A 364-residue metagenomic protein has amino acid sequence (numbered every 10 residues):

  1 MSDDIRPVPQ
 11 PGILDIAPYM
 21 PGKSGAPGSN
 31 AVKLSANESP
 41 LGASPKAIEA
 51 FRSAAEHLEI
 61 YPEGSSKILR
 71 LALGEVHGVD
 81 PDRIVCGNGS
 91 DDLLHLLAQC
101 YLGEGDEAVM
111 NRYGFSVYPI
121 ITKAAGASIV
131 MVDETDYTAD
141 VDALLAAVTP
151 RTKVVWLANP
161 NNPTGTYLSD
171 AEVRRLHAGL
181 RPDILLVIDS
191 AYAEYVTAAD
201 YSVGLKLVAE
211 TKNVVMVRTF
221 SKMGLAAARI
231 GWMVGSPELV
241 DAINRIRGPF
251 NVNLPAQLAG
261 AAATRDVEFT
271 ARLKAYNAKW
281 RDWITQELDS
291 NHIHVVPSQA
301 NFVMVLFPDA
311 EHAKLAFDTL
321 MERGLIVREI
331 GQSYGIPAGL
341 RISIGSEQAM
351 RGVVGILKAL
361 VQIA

Functional and structural regions predicted by a protein language model:
M1-I60, E75: N-terminal "arm"/small-domain region of PLP-dependent enzymes with the aminotransferase-like
S66-E107, A310: Phosphate-binding glycine-rich loop
C100-L157: PLP-dependent aminotransferase-like
K123, V141-P150, P163-L186, S190-M223: Active-site pre-lysine segment of PLP-dependent enzymes
A171, E311, T319-R323, Q332-A364: PLP-dependent enzyme catalytic core of the Aspartate aminotransferase-like
N213-V296: PLP-dependent aminotransferase class I/II
A278, S290-R323, L340: Conserved PLP-binding catalytic core of the aspartate aminotransferase-like
